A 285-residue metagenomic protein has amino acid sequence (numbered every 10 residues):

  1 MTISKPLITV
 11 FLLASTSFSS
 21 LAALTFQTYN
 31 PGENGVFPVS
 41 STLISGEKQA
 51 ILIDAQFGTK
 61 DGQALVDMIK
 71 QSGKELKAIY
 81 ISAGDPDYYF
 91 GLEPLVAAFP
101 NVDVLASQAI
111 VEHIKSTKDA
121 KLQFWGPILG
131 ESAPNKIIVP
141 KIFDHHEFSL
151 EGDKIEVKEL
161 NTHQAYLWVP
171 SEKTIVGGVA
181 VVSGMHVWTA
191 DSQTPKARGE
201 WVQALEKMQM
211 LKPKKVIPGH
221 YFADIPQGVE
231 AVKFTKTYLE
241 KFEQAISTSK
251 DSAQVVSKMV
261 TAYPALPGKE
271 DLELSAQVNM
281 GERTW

Functional and structural regions predicted by a protein language model:
M1-I8: Bacterial N-terminal signal peptides that target proteins for export
S15-S20: N-terminal signal peptide c-region/cleavage motif recognized by signal peptidases
A23-Q71, Y166-V179: Conserved beta-strand hairpin/beta-sheet module of binuclear metal-dependent hydrolase folds, prominently
V36-P38, T59-D61, G84-Y89, V111-I114 (+2 more regions): Active-site environment of divalent metal-dependent phosphoester hydrolases
F57, K154, K158, H163-K233 (+1 more regions): Metallo-beta-lactamase
K60-L105: Active-site metal-binding motif and surrounding structural segment of the metallo-beta-lactamase
H113, M210-K215, A223-W285: Accessory terminal helices/loops
K115-Q164, P170-S171, Q209: Metallo-beta-lactamase
